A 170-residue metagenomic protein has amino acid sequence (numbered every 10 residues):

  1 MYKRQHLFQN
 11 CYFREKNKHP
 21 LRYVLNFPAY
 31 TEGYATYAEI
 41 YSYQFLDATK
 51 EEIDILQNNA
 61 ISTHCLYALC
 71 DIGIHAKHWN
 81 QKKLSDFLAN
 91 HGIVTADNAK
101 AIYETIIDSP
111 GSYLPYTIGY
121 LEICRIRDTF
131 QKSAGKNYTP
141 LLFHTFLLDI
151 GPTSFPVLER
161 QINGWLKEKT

Functional and structural regions predicted by a protein language model:
K3-T170: N-terminal maturation segment of proteins
